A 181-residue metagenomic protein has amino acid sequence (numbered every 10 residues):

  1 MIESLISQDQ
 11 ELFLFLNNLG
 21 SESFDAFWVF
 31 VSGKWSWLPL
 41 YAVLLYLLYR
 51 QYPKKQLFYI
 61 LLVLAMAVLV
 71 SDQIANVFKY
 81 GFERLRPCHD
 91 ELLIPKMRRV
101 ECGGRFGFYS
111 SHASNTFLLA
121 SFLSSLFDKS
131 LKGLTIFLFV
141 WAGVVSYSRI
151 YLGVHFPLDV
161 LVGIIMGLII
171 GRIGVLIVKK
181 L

Functional and structural regions predicted by a protein language model:
M1-P39, A75-R105: N-terminal transmembrane-helix/juxtamembrane module of multi-pass inner/ER membrane proteins
L19, S23, R50-Q51, K55 (+4 more regions): Membrane-interface elements of multi-pass transporters and channels
W28, K55-A67, G133-F137, L158-V162: Alpha-helical transmembrane segments of integral membrane proteins
L40-Q51, T116-S125: Hydrophobic, aromatic-rich transmembrane alpha-helices and their immediate juxtamembrane boundary segments
L44, V70, I74, F78 (+1 more regions): Alpha-helical membrane-inserting segments
L44-I74: Interfacial segments of alpha-helical transmembrane regions
L64-K79, L134-S148: Small-polar-interrupted transmembrane alpha-helices in polytopic inner-membrane proteins
R98-L181: Membrane-embedded catalytic cores of phosphoryl/pyrophosphoryl-handling enzymes
